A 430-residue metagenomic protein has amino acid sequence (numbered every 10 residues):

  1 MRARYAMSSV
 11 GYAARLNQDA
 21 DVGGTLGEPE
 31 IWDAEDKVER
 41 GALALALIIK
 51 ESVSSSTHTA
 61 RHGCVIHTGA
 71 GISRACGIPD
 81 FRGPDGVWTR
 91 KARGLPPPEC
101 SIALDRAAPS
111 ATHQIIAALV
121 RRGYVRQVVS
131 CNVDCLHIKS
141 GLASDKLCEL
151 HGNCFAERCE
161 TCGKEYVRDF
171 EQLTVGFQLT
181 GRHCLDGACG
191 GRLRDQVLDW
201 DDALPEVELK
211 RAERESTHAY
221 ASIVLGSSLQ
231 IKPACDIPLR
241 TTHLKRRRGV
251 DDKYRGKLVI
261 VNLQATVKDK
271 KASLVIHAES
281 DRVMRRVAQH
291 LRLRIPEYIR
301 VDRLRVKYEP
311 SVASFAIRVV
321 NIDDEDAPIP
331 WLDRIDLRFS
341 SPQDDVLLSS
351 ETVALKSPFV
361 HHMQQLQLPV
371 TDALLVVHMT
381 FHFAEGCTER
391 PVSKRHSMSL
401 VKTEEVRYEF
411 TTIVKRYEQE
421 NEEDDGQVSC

Functional and structural regions predicted by a protein language model:
M1-C430: Conserved catalytic core of sirtuin-type NAD+-dependent deacylases
